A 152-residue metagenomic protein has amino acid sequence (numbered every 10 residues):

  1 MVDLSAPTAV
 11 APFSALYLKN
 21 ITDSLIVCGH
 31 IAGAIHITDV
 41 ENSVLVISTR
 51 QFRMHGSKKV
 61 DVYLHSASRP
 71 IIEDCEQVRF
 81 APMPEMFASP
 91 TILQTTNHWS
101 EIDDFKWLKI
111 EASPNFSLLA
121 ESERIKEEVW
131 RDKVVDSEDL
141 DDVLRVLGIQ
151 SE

Functional and structural regions predicted by a protein language model:
M1-S89: Extended, compositionally simple hydrophobic/Ser/Thr-rich segments that build repetitive fibrous architectures
Y63-E152: Intrinsically disordered, low-complexity terminal regions
